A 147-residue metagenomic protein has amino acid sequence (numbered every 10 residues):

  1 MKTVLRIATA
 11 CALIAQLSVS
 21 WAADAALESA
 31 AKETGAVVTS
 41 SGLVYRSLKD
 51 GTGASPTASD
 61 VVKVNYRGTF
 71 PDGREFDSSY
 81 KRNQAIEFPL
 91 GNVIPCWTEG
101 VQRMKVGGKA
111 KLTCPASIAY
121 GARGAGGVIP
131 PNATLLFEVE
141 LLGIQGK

Functional and structural regions predicted by a protein language model:
K2-K147: Cross-family detector of peptidyl-prolyl cis-trans isomerase
